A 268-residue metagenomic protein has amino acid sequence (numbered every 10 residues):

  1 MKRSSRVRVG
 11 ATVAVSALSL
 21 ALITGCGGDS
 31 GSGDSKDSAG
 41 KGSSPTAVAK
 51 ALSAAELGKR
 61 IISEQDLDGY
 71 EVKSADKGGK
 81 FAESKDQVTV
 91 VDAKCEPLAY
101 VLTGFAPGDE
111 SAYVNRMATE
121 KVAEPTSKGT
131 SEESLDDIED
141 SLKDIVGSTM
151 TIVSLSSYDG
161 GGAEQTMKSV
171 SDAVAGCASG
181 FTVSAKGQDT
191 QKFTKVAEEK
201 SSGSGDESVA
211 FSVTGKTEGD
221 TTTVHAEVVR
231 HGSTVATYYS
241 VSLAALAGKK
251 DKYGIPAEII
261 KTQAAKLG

Functional and structural regions predicted by a protein language model:
K2-A14: Bacterial N-terminal signal peptides that target proteins for export
A21-G25: C-terminal motif of bacterial Sec signal peptides marking the signal peptidase cleavage site
G27-S30: Bacterial signal peptide processing site
D37-I62: N-terminal low-complexity, Pro/Thr/Ser-rich intrinsically disordered segments that act as propeptides or flexible
E56-K80: Tubular lipid-binding modules of the TULIP superfamily
K73-S74, G79-T221: A small/polar (G/S/T-enriched), proline-flanked helix-loop surface module common in exported/cell-envelope proteins
T194-A257: A short, solvent-exposed beta-edge/loop patch
P256-L267: Short, low-complexity, Pro/Ser/Thr/Gly-rich segments in the mature regions of secreted, periplasmic
